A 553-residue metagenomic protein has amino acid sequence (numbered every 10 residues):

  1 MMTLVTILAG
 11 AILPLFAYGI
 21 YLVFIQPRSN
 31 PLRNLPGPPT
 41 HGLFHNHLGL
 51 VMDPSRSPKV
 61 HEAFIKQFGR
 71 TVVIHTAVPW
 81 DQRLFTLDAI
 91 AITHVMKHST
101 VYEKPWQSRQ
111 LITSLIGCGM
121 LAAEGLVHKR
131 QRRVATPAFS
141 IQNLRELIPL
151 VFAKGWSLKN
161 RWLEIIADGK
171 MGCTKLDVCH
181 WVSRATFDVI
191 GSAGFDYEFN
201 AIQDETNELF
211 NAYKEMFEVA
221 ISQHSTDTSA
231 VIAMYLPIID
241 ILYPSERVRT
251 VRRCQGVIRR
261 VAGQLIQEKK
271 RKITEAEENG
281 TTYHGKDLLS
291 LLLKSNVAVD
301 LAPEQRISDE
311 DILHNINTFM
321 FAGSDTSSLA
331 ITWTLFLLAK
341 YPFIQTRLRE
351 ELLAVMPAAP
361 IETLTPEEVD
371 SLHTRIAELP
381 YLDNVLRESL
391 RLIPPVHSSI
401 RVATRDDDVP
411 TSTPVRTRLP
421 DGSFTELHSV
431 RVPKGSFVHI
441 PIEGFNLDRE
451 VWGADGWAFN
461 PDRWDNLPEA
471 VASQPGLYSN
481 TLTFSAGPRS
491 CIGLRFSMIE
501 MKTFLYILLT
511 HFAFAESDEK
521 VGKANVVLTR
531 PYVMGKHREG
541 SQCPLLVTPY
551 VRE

Functional and structural regions predicted by a protein language model:
M1-L15, H75-L84, Q142-A153, I165-V189 (+7 more regions): Cytochrome P450
T3-R130, R145, P149-L158, A185 (+5 more regions): N-terminal membrane-proximal hinge/A-helix region immediately C-terminal to the signal-anchor transmembrane segment
M52-G69, P366-E426: Conserved cytochrome P450 K-helix E-x-x-R motif and the immediately C-terminal K′/meander segment
F152, G172, E208-E215, E278-D287 (+6 more regions): Cytochrome P450 I-helix active-site segment
R161-E164, F199, P342-Q345, L477 (+2 more regions): Cytochrome P450 heme-binding "Cys pocket" and the immediately downstream C-terminal segment
Q255-A330, P414-T417: Conserved cytochrome P450 catalytic core segment spanning the I/J/K helices
T326-A339, F504: Short, small-residue alpha-helix embedded
P395-S398, G422, E426, I440-V471: Conserved cytochrome P450 K-helix/beta-meander segment immediately N-terminal to the heme-binding cysteine loop
